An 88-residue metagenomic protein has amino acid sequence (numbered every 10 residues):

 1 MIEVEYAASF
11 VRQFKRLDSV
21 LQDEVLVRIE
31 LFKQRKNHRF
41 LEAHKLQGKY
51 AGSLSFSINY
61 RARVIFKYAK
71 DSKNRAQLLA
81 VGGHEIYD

Functional and structural regions predicted by a protein language model:
M1, S53, R63: Broad gene-expression machinery/nucleic-acid interaction feature
M1-R28: Arg/Lys-rich, positively charged N-terminal/basic patches that mediate binding to nucleic acids
V4, A8-R12, I58-D88: Enriched for short, Lys/Arg-rich terminal
R16-S19, Q34, D71: Secondary-structure boundary motif
D18, H38, A43, Q47 (+2 more regions): Generic secondary-structure boundary/loop-capping signal
D23-L31, A76, V81: Short, charge- and proline-biased low-complexity linear segments that act as flexible interaction/docking motifs
L31-F56: A short, surface-exposed loop/turn module that caps and links secondary-structure elements
